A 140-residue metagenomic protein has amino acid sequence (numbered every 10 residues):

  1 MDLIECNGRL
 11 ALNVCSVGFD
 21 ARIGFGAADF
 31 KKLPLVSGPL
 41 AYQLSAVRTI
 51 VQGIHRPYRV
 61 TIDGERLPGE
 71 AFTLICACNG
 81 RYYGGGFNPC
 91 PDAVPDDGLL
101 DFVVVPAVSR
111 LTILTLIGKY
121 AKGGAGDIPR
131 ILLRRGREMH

Functional and structural regions predicted by a protein language model:
M1-T73: Catalytic core of DAGKc-family lipid kinases
E5, T61, C76-C78, C90 (+2 more regions): Residues in well-ordered beta-strands of folded domains
S16, D20, C76-P91: Glycine-rich phosphate/pyrophosphate-binding beta-alpha loops
D20-I23, P68-E70, Y82-G86, R110-L114: Short acidic/glycine-rich loop or secondary-structure boundary segments that cap or lie
D29-K31, C90-V94: Short, surface-exposed, charged loop/turn segments at secondary-structure junctions
I62-G69, V94-L100, V104-H140: ATP/nucleoside-binding phosphotransfer catalytic cores, i.e., glycine-rich phosphate-binding loops
